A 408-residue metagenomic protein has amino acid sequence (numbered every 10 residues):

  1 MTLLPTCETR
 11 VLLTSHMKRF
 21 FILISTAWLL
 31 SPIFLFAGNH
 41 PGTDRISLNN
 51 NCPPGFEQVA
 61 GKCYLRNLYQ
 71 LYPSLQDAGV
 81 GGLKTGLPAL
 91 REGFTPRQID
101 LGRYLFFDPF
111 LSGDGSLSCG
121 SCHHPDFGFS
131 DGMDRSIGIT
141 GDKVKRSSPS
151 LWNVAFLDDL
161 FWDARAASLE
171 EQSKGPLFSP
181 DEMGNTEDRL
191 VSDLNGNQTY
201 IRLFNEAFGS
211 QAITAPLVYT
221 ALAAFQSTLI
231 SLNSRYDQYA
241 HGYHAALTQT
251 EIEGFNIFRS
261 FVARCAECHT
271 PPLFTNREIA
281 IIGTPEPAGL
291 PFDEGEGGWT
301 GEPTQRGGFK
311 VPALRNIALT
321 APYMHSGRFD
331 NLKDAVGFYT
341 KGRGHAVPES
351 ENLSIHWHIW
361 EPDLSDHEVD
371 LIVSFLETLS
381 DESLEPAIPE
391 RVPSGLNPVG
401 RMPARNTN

Functional and structural regions predicted by a protein language model:
S15-R19: Positively charged n-region of N-terminal signal peptides that target proteins for export
I24-P32: Bacterial N-terminal signal peptides
L35-A37: Boundary at the C-terminal end of the N-terminal hydrophobic targeting segment
N39-G175, D237-E351, A387-N408: Short glycine/threonine-rich turn/loop motifs
E187-L232, A318, R328-N408: C-terminal capping alpha-helices of c-type cytochrome domains
